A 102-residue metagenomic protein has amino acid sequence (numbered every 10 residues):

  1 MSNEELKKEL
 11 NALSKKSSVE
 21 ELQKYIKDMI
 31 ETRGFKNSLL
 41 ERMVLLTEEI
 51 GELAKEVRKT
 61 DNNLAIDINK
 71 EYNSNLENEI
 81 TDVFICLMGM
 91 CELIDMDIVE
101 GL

Functional and structural regions predicted by a protein language model:
M1-I80, F84-L102: Flexible "arm" and connector segments at domain edges
